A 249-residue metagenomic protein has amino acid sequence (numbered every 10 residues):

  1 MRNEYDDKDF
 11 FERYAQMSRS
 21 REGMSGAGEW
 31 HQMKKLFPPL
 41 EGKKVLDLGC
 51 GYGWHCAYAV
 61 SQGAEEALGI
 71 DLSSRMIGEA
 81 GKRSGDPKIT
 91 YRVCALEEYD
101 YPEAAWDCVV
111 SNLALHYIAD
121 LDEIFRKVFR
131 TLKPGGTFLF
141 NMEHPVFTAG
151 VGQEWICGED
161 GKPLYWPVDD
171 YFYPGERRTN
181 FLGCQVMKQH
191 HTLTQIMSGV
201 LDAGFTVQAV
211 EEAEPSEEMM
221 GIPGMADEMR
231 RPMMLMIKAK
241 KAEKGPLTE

Functional and structural regions predicted by a protein language model:
M1-L40, W54-Y58, E79: Conserved class I S-adenosyl-L-methionine
L46-L48, Y52-Y99: Class I SAM-dependent methyltransferase SAM/SAH-binding core
E97-V109: A short acidic, Gly/Pro-enriched loop at the edge of an enzyme's catalytic core that lines a small-molecule cofactor
D107-D122: A short SAM/SAH-binding and catalytic strip from SAM-dependent methyltransferases
D122-T137: A short glycine-rich, Lys/Arg-flanked "PGG" loop and its adjoining helix->strand segment in the class I
F138-G175: Conserved class I S-adenosyl-L-methionine
E176, K188-E211: Short alpha-helix
A203-F205, M225-E249: Core SAM-dependent methyltransferase catalytic element
